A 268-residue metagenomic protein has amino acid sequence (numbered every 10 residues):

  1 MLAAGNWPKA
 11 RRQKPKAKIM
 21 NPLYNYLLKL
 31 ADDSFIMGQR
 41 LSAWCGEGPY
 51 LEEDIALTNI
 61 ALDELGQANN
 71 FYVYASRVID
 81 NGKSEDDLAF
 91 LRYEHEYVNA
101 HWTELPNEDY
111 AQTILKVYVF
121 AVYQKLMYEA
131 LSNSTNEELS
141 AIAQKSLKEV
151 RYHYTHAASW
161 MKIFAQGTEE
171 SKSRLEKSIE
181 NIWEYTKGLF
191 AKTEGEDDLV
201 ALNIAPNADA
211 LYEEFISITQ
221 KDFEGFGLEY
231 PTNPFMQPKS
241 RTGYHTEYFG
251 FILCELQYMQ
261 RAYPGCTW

Functional and structural regions predicted by a protein language model:
M1-M20: Short, basic, low-complexity termini and linkers enriched in Ser/Thr/Gly/Pro that act as targeting/leader peptides
M20-L28, L91-K116, G167-S171, I182-A205: Acidic/His metal-coordination segments adjacent to aromatic residues that form catalytic metal sites in metalloenzymes
L23-L27, G48-Q67, T113, E138-V150: Alpha-helical scaffold segments that form or flank carboxylate-/histidine-based iron centers
M37-N59, Q124-L139: Helix-loop segments that flank and shape redox-cofactor active sites
A61-L91, A157-K162: Conserved alpha-helical segments that form or flank metal/cofactor-binding pockets of metalloenzymes
H101-H156: Internal, conserved structured core segments that host functional sites
E138-L202: A contiguous pocket-lining binding segment that forms or flanks enzyme active sites
S173-W268: Extended, helix-rich structural scaffolds rather than catalytic motifs
